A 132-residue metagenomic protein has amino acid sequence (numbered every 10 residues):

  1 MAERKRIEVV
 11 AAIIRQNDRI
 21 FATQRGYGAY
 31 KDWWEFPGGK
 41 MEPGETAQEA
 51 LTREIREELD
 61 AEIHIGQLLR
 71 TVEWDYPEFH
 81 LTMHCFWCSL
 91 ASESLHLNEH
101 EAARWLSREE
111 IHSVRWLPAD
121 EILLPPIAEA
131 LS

Functional and structural regions predicted by a protein language model:
M1-I20, K40: Conserved N-terminal beta-strand and adjoining loop/helix that marks the start of the Nudix/MutT-like hydrolase domain
A2, E62, S132: HhH-family (HhH-GPD) DNA N-glycosylase catalytic core used in base-excision repair
E8-V10, D18, L81-H84, E101: Change "...and in nucleic-acid phosphodiester-cleaving endonucleases..." to "...and in nucleic-acid processing enzymes
V10, Y30-D32, P37, L59-H64 (+2 more regions): A generic structural signal for short beta-strands and their flanking turns/coil linkers
I14-R15, A22, C88-L90, W105: Conserved hydrophobic "DFG−1" position in protein kinase catalytic cores
K31-W34, M83, H96-S132: Nudix hydrolase/Nudix homology domain
F36-L68, S107: The catalytic Nudix box helix
E62, V72-L95, A102-R104, I127: Active-site-adjacent beta-strand/loop module that shapes the phosphate/pyrophosphate-binding cleft
